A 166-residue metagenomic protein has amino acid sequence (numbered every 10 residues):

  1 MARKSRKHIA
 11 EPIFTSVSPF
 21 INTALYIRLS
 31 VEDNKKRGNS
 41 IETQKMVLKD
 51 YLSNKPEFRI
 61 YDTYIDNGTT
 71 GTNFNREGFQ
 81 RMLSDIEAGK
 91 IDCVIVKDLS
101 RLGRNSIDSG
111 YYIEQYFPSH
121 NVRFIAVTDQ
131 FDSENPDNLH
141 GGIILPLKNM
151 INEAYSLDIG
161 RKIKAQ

Functional and structural regions predicted by a protein language model:
M1-Q166: Short, structured surface patches at the beginning of a domain
